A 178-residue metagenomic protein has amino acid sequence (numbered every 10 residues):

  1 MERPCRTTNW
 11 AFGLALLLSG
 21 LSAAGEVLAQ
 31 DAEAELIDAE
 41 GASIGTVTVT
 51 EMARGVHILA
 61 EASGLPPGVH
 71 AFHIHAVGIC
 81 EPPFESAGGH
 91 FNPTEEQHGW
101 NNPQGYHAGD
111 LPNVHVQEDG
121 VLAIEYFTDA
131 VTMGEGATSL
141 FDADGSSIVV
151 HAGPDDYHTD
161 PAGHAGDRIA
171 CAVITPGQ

Functional and structural regions predicted by a protein language model:
M1-L14: Bacterial N-terminal signal peptides that target proteins for export
A15-L16, V27: Cleavable N-terminal signal peptides
S19-G20, A24: N-terminal signal peptide c-region/cleavage motif recognized by signal peptidases
G25-Q178: N-terminal leader/targeting pre-sequences
